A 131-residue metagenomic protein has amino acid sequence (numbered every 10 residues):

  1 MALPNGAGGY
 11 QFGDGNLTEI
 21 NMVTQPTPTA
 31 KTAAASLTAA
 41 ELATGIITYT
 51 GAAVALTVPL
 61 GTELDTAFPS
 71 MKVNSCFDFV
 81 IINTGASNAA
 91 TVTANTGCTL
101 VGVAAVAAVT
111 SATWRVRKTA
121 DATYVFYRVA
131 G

Functional and structural regions predicted by a protein language model:
L3-A94, A108, R117-G131: Exposed extracellular interaction/assembly regions and N-terminal maturation sites
A94-L100: Short edge-strand/loop segments of extracellular domains
L100-G102, A107-R117: Low-complexity, intrinsically disordered Gly/Pro/Thr-rich segments
